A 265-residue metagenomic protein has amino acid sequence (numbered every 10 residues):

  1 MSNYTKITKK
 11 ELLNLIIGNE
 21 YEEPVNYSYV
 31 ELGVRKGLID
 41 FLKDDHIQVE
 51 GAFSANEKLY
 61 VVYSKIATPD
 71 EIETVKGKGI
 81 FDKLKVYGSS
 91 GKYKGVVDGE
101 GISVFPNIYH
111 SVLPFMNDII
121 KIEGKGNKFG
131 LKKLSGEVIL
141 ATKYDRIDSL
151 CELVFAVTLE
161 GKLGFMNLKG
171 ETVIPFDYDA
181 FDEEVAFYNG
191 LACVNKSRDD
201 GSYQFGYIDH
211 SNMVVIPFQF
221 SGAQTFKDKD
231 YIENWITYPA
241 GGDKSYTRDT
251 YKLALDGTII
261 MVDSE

Functional and structural regions predicted by a protein language model:
S2-E265: Residue-level detector of conserved, function-critical positions
